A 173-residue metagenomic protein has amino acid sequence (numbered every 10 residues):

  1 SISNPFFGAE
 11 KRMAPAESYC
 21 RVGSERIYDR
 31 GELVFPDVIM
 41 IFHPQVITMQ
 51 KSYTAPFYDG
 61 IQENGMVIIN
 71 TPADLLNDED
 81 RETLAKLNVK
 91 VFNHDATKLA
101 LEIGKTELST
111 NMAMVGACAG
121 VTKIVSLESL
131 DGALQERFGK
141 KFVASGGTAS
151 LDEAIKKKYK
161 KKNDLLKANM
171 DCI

Functional and structural regions predicted by a protein language model:
S1-I173: Active-site cofactor/cluster-binding pocket
